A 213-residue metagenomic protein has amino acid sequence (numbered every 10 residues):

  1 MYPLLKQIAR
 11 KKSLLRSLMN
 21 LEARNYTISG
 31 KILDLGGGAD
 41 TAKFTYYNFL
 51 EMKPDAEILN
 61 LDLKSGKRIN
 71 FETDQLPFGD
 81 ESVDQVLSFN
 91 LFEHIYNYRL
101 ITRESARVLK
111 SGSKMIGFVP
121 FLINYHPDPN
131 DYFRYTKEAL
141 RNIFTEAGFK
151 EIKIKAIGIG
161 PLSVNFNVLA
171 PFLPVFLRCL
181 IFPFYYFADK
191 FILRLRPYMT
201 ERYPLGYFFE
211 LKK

Functional and structural regions predicted by a protein language model:
M1-Y26: Class I SAM-dependent methyltransferase Rossmann-like catalytic core, especially the SAM/SAH-binding loop
K6, R10, K67, F92 (+2 more regions): Short N-terminal micro-motifs specific to bacterial/archaeal maturation and metal-cluster initiation sites
I8, K12, N25, H94 (+2 more regions): Aromatic-acidic/polar surface patches that form glycan- and anion
S13-S17, K67-N70, K190-L193: Short gly/ser/thr-rich secondary-structure transition/capping motifs
L15-R16, R24-N25, T41-T45, V108 (+1 more regions): Short low-complexity stretches enriched in small and charged residues
Y26-H126, T136-R141, F209-K213: Conserved SAM-binding loop
Y96-L100, E104, K114-K212: S-adenosyl-L-methionine-dependent methyltransferase catalytic module, highlighting the catalytic core
